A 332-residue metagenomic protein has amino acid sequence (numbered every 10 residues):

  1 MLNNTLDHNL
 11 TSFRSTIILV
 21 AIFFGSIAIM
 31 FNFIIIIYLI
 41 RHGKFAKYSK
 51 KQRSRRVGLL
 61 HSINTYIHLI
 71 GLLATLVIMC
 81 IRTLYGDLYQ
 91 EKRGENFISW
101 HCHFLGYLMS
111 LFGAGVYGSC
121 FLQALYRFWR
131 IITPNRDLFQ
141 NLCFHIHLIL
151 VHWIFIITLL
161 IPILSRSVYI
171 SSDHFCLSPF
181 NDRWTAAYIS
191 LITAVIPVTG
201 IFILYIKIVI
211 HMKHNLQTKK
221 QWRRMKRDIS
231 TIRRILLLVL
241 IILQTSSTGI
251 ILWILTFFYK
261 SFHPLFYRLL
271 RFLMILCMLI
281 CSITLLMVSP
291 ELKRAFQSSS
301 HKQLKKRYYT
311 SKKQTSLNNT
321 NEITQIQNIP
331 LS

Functional and structural regions predicted by a protein language model:
M1-F45, K51-S54, T83, S332: Extracellular N-terminal segment of 7TM GPCRs
M1-L10, G86-S110, H145, I156-T199 (+1 more regions): Loop architecture of class A 7-transmembrane GPCRs
M1-T5, G43-K51, K220-W222, K226 (+1 more regions): Intrinsically disordered regulatory tails of 7TM GPCRs
R14-A21, I63-F121, R183: Extracellular TM2-ECL1-early TM3 structural module of rhodopsin-like
I27-K44, L76, S110-N135, I196-L216 (+1 more regions): Cytoplasm-facing ends of alpha-helical transmembrane segments in multi-pass membrane proteins
Y48-L69, I210-I250: Intracellular effector-coupling site of seven-transmembrane GPCRs, centered on the ICL3-to-TM6 transition
H68-V77, I81, F112-L125, W129-F175 (+1 more regions): Fourth transmembrane helix
I201, L238-W253, H263-S316: Seventh transmembrane helix
